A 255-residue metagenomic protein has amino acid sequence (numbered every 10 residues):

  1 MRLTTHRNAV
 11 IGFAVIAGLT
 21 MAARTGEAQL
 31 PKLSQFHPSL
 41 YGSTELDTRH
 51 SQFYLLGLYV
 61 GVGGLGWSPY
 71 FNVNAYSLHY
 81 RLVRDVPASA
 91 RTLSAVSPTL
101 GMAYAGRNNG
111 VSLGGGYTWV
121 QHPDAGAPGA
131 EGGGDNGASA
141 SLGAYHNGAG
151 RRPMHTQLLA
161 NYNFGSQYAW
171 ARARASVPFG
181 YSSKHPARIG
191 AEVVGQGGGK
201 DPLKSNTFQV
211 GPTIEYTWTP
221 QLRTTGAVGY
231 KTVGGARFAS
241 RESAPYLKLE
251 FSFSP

Functional and structural regions predicted by a protein language model:
M1-Q35, P255: Cleavable N-terminal export/targeting peptides
R24-D85, Y168, K248-S254: Short glycine/proline- and aromatic-enriched beta-strand/turn motifs that initiate or cap beta-hairpins
P31-P38, G64-V73, G106-L113, G148-Q157 (+3 more regions): Repeated loop/turn-to-beta-strand initiation elements of outer-membrane beta-barrel proteins
S34-F36, H50-L56, T92-V96, N109 (+5 more regions): Residues that define the transmembrane beta-barrel architecture of outer-membrane proteins
Y41-R49, N74-P87, A105, Y117-G129 (+7 more regions): Sequence/structural signature of outer-membrane beta-barrel proteins
S89-D135: Hydrophobic alpha-helical segments and helix pairs
A175: Anionic-ligand binding region
Y216, R241-P255: Outer-membrane beta-barrel "beta-signal"
